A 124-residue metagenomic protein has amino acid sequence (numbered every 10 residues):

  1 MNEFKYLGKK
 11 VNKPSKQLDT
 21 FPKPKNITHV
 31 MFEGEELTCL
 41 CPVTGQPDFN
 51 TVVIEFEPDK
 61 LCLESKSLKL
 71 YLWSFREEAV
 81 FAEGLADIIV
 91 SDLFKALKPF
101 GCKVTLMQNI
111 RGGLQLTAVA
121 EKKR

Functional and structural regions predicted by a protein language model:
M1-R124: N-terminal intrinsically disordered, cationic/polar leader segments that include organellar targeting peptides
